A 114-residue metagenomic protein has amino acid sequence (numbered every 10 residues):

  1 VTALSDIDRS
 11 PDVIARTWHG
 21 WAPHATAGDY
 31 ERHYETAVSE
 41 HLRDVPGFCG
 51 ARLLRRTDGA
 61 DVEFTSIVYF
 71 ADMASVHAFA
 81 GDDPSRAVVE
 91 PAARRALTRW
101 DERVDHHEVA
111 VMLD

Functional and structural regions predicted by a protein language model:
V1-D12, R52-V62, V88-D114: Glycine-rich beta-strand-turn "strand-cap" elements at beta-sheet edges
T2, T36-F48, Y69-D105: An amphipathic, aromatic/His-enriched active-site/gating alpha helix that lines ligand/cofactor pockets
I14-W21, R52-D83: Short, well-ordered beta-strand segments in beta-rich or mixed alpha/beta enzyme and ligand-binding folds
W21-Y34: Short, surface-exposed ligand-recognition loops at beta-strand->loop->(often short) alpha-helix junctions that present
A22-H24, F70-D72, E108-L113: Non-catalytic surface loops within mature trypsin-like serine protease
A27-D29, S75-H77, L113: Intrinsically disordered, low-complexity acidic/polar segments
